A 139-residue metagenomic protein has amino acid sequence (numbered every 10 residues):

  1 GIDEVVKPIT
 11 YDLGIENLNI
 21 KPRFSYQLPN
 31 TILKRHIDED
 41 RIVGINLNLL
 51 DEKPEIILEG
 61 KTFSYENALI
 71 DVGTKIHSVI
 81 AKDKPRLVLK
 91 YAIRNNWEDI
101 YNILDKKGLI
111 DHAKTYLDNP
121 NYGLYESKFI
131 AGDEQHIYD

Functional and structural regions predicted by a protein language model:
D3-E4: Short glycine/threonine/proline-enriched tight-turn/helix- or strand-capping micro-motif at secondary-structure
K7-T74, R86-L87, N96: Catalytic core of non-heme Fe(II) oxygenases with the double-stranded beta-helix
D51-Y138: Catalytic core of Fe(II)/2-oxoglutarate
